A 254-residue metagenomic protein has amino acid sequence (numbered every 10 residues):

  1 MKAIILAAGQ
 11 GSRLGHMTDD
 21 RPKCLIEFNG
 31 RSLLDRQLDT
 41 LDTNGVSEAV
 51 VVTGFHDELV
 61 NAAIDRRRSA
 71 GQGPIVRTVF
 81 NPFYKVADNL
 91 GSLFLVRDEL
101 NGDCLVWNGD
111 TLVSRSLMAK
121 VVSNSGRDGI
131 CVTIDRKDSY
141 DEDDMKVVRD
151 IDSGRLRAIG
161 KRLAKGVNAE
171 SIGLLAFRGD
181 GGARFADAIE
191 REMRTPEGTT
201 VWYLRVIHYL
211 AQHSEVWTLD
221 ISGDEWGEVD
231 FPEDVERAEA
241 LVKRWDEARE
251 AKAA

Functional and structural regions predicted by a protein language model:
M1-A3, N168-A254: Conserved alpha/beta core of the MobA/IspD/sugar-nucleotide pyrophosphorylase nucleotidyltransferase superfamily
M1-T18, K252: N-terminal nucleotide-binding beta1-loop-alpha1 segment
K2-I5, R31-D103, T195, A253: Conserved N-terminal catalytic core of the sugar/cofactor nucleotidyltransferase
R13, L59-A62, S116, R184 (+2 more regions): Phosphate- and divalent-cation-binding pockets in alpha/beta enzyme and binding domains that engage nucleotide-derived
D20-D35: Short catalytic helix/loop segments, enriched in acidic residues and glycine and frequently bearing histidine
L25, V147-R149, T218: A structural signal for short hydrophobic beta-strand segments in well-ordered beta-sheet cores
G73-M145: Conserved beta-loop-beta/alpha segment of the NTase-like Rossmann-fold superfamily that binds/positions NTPs
S114-R194: Conserved core of the sugar-phosphate nucleotidyltransferase
